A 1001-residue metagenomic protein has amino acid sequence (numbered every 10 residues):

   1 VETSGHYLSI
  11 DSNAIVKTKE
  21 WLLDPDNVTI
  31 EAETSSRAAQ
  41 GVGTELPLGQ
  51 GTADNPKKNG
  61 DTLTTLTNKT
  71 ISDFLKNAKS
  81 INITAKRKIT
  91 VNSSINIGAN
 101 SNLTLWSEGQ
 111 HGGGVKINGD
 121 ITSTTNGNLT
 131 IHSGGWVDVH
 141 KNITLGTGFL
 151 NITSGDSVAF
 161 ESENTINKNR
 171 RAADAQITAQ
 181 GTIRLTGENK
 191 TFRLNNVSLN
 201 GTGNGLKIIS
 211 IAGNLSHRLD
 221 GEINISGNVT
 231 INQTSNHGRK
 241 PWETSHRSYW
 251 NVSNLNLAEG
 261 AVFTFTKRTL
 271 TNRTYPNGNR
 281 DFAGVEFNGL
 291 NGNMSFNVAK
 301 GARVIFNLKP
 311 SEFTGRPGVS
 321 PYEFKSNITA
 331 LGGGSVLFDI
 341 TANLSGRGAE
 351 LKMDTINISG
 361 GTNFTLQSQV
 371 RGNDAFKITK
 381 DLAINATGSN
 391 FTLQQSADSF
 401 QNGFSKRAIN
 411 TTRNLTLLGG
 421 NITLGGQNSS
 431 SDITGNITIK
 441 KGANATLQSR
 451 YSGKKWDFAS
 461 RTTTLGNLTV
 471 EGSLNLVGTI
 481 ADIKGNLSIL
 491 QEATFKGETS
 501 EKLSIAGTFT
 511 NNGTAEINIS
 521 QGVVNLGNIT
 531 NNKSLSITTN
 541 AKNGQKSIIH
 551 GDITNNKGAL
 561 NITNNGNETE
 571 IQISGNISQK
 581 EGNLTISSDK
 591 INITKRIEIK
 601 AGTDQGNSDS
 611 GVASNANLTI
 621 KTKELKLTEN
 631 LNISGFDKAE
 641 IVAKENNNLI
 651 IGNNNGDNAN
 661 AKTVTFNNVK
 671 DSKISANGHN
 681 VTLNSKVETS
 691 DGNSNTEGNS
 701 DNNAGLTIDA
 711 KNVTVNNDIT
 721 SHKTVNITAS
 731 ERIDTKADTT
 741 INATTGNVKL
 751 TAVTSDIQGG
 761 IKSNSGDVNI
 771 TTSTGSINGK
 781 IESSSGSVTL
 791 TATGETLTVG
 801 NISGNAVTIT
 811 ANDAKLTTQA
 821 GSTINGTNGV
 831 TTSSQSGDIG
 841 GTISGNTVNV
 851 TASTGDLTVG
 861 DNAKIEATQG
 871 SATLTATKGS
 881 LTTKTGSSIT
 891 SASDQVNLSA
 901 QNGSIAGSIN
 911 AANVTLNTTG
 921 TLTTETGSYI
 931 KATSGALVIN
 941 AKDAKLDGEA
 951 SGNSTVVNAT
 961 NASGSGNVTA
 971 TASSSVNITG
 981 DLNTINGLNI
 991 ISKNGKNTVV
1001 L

Functional and structural regions predicted by a protein language model:
V1-L1001: Extracellular and secretory-pathway beta-repeat/beta-biased strand scaffolds
